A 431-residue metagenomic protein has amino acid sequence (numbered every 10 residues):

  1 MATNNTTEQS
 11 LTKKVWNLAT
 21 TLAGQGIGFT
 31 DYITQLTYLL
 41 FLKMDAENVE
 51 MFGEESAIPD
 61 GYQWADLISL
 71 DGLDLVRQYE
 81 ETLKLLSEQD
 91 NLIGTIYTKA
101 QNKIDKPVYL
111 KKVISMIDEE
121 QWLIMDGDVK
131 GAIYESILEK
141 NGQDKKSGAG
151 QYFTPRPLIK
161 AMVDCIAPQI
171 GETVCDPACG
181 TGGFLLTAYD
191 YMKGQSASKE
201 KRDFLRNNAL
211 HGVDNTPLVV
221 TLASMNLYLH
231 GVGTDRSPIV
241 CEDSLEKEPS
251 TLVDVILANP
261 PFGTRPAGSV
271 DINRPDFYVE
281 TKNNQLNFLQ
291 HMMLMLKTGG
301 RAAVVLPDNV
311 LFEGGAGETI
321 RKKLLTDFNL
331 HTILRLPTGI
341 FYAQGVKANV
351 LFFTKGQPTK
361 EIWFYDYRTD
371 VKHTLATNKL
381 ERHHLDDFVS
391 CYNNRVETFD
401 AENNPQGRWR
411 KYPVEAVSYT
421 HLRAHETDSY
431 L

Functional and structural regions predicted by a protein language model:
M1-I170, D235-S244, R335-T338, T359-R368 (+2 more regions): Non-catalytic, mostly N-terminal accessory regions of nucleic-acid modification and defense proteins
A2-T6, K247-S429: A conserved structural/catalytic subdomain of Rossmann-like adenosyl-cofactor enzymes
K14, I27-D31, M125, T154 (+5 more regions): Generic detector of ordered secondary-structure context
T20, L36, A178, Y189 (+3 more regions): Residues within alpha-helical segments
W122, K201-D203, M295: Surface-exposed acidic, glycine-flexible loop patches that form ligand/cofactor-binding and adhesion interfaces
G148-A258, G263-R265, R274-D276, E280-K282 (+3 more regions): Conserved S-adenosyl-L-methionine
